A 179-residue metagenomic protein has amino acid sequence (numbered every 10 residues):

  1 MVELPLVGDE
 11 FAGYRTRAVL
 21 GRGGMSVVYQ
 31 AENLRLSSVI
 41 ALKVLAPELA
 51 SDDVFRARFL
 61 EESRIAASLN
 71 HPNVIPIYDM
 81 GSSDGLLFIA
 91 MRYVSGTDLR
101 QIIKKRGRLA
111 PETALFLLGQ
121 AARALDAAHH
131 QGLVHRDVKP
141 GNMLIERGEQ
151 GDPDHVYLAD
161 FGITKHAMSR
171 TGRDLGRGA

Functional and structural regions predicted by a protein language model:
T16-G23, V28: Protein kinase glycine-rich loop
E32-V39: Conserved N-lobe loop of protein kinases adjacent to the ATP-binding glycine-rich P-loop
A46-S68: AlphaC helix of the eukaryotic protein kinase fold
M80: Activation-segment/catalytic-loop signature of the eukaryotic protein kinase fold
D84-D98, I102: Conserved short submotifs of the Hanks-type protein kinase catalytic core that shape the nucleotide-binding pocket
L117-L118: Activation segment signature within eukaryotic-like protein kinase domains
A122-L133: Protein kinase catalytic-loop region centered on the HRD/HxD motif
